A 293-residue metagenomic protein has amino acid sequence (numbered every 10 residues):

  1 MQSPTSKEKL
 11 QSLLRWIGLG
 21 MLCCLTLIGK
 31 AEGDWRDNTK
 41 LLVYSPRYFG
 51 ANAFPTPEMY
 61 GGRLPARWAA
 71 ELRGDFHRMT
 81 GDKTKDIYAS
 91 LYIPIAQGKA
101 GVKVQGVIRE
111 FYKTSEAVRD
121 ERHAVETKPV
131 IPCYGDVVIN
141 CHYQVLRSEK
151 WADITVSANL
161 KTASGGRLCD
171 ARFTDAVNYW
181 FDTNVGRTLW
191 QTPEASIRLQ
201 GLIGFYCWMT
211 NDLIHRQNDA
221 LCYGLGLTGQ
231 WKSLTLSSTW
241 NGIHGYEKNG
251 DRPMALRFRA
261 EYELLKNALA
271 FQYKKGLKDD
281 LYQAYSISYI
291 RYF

Functional and structural regions predicted by a protein language model:
M1-R47: Cleavable N-terminal export/targeting peptides
G20, A51-T56, C222-Y223: Short acidic/polar alpha-helix capping motifs at helix-coil junctions
A31-T162, V177-N184, L234-T239, L256 (+1 more regions): Transmembrane beta-barrel domains of Gram-negative outer membranes and organellar outer membranes
R73-G81, R109-K113, L146-S148, L160-D170 (+5 more regions): Sequence/structural signature of outer-membrane beta-barrel proteins
T80-T84, V130-D136, R172-N178, E194 (+3 more regions): Transmembrane beta-barrel outer-membrane domains
S115-A117, E121-T127, I214-H215, L221-F293: Outer membrane beta-barrel transmembrane domains
H142, K150-A152, A195-L202, C222 (+2 more regions): Residue-level detection of beta-strand scaffold positions
T174-G245: Detector for outer-membrane/organellar transmembrane beta-barrel domains, recognizing the amphipathic beta-strand
